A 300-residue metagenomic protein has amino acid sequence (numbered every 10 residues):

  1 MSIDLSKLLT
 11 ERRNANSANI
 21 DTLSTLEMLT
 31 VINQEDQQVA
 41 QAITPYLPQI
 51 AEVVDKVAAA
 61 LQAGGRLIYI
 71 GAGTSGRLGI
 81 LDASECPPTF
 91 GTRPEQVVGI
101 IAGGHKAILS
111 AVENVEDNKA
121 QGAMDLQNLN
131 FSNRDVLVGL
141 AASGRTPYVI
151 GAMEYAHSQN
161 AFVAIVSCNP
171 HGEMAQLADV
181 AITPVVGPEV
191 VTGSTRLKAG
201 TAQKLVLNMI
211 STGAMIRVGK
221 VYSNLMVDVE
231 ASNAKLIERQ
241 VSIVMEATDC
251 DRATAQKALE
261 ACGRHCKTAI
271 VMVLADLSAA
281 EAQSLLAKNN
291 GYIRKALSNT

Functional and structural regions predicted by a protein language model:
M1-A42, Y46: Cofactor-/ligand-binding subdomain signature composed of acidic, glycine-rich, tryptophan-containing flexible loops
E11-A15, A51-D55, R66: Short, positively charged patches
V31-V39, G99-S110, Y222, G263: Gly-rich Lys/Arg/Thr-decorated short loops/hinges at beta-loop-alpha junctions or inter-strand turns that position
P45-A60: A short, well-structured juxtamembrane/interface segment
Q62-A63, S158: Residues at the C-terminal ends
I68-V206, A214-V218: Glycine-rich phosphate-binding loops that contact phosphosugars or nucleotide phosphates
M209, A214-T300: Short, amphipathic alpha-helical interaction segments embedded in low-complexity terminal/linker regions of eukaryotic
